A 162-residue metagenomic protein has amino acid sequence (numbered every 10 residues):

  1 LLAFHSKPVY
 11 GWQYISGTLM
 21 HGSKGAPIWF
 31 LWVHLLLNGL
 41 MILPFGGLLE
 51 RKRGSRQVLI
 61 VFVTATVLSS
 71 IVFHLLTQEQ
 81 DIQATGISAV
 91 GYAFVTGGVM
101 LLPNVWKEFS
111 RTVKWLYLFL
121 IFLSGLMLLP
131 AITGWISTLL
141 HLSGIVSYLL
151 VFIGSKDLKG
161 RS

Functional and structural regions predicted by a protein language model:
L1-A84, P130-I136: N-terminal TM1-TM2 helical hairpin plus the immediately adjacent luminal interfacial "cap"
L1-L19, I71, V105-L118, L150-S162: N-terminal signal-anchor transmembrane helix
W32, L36-G39, V90, T112-F119 (+1 more regions): Alpha-helical transmembrane segments
L36-Q57, F94-W106, V146-L158: Membrane-interfacial alpha-helical segments at the cytosolic side of multi-pass membrane proteins
I60-L68, R111-L126, H141: Central hydrophobic cores of alpha-helical transmembrane segments in multi-pass integral membrane proteins
Q80-P103, L140: Membrane-interface micro-motifs in multi-pass membrane enzymes
W106-F109, G125-I136: Membrane-helix boundary connector in multi-pass membrane proteins
T133-Y148: Loop-to-transmembrane alpha-helix initiation sites
